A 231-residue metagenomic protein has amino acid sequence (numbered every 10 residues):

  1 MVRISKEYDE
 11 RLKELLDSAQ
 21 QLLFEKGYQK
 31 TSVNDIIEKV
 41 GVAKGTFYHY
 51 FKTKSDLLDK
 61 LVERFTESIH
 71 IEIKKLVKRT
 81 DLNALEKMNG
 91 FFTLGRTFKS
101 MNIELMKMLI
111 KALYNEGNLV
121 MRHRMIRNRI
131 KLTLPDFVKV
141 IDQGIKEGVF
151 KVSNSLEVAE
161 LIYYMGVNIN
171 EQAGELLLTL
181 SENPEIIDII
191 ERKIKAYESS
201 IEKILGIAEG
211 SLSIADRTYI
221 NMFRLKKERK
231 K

Functional and structural regions predicted by a protein language model:
V2, P135, K139-E147, E171-E175 (+1 more regions): C-terminal peripheral helix-coil segments that are non-catalytic and often amphipathic
E14, L22-D56, K60, R64: Helix-turn-helix
L58, V62, T66, R122-L134 (+3 more regions): Amphipathic, non-transmembrane alpha-helical scaffold segments
K60, R64, K74-E104, A159-I162 (+1 more regions): Hydrophobic alpha-helical connector segments
N89, V138, S155-Y163, V167 (+1 more regions): Short, well-structured alpha-helical segments
T93-S100, M108-N115, I145, S200-L205: Helix-loop "lid/cap" segments that line or gate small-molecule binding pockets
E104-K139, K146-V149, S155-A159, P184: Short secondary-structure transition hinges
